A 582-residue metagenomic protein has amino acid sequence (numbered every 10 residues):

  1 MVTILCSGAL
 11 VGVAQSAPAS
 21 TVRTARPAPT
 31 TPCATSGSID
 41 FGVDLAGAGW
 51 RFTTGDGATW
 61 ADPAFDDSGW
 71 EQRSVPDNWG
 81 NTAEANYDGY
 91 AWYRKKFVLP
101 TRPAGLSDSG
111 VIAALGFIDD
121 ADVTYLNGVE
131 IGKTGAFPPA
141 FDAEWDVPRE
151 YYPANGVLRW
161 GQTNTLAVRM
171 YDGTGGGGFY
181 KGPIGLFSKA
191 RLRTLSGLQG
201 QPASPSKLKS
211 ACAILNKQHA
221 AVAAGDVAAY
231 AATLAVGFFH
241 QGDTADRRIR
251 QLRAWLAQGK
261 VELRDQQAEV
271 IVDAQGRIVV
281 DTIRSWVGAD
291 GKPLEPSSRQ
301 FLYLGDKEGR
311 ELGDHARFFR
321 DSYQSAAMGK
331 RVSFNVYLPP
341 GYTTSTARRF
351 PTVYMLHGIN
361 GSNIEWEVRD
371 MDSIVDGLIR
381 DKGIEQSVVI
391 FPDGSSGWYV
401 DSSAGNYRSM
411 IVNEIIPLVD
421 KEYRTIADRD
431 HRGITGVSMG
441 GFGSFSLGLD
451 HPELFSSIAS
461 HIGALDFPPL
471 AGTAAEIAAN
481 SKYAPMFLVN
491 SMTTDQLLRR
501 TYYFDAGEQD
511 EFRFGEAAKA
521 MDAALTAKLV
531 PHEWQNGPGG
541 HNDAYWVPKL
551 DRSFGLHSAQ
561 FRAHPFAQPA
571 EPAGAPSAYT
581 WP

Functional and structural regions predicted by a protein language model:
M1-A19: Secretory targeting and sorting signals
S36-G37, F41-G57, A136, D146-P202: An acidic-aromatic loop/edge-strand motif
W70, F97, P103-I131, L166-V168: Aromatic-lined ligand-binding clefts that engage carbohydrates, nucleic acids, or primary amines
Y87-R102, R149-Y152: Short beta-strands within extracellular/lumenal beta-sheet-rich domains
L198-A224, A229-A232: Short, low-complexity N-terminal intrinsically disordered segments enriched in polar/charged residues
L208, K292, G313-P582: Non-catalytic cap/lid and distal C-terminal segments of serine-dependent acyl enzymes
A213, A220, A229-D273: Short solvent-exposed beta->alpha transition segments
R277-D281, A289-H315: Short beta-strand edge/turn micro-motifs at domain boundaries
